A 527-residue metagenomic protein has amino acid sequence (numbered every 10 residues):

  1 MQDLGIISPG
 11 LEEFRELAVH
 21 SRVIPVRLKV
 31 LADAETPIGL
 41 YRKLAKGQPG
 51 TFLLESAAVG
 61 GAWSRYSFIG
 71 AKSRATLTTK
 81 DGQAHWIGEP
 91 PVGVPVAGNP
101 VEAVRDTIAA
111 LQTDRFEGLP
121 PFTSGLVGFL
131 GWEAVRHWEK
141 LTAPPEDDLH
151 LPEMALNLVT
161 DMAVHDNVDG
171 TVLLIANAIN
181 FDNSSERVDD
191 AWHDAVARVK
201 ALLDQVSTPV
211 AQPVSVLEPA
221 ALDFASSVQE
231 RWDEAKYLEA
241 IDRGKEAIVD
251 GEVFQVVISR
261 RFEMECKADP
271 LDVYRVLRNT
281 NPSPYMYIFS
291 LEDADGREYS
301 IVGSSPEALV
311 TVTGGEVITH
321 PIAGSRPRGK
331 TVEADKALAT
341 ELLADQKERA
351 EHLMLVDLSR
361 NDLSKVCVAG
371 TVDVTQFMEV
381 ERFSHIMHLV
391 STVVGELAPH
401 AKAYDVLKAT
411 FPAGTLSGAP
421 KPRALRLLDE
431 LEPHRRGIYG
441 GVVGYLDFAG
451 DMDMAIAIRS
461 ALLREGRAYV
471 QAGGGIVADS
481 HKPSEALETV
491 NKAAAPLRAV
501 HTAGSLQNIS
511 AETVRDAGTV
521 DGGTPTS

Functional and structural regions predicted by a protein language model:
M1-S527: Extended alpha-helical targeting/anchoring segments, especially N-terminal organellar/secretory targeting helices
